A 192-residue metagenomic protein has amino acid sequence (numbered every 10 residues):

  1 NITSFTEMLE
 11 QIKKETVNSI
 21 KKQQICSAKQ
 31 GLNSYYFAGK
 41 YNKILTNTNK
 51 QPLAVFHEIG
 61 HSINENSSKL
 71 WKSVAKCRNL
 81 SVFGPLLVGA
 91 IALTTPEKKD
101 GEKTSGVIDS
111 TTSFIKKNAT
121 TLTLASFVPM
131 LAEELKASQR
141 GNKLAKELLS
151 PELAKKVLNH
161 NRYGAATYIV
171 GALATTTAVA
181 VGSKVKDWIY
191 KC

Functional and structural regions predicted by a protein language model:
N1-P52: Auxiliary, metal-adjacent structural segments of Zn-dependent hydrolase domains
I25, H57, E134-S138: Hydrophobic alpha-helical segments
Y35-Y36, K43, F56, S138-G141 (+1 more regions): Generic hydrophobic/packing signal
Y35-Y36, Y41, H57, Y163 (+2 more regions): Sequence-level detector for tyrosine residue identity
K50-S67: Active-site recognition of the HExxH zinc-binding catalytic motif
W71-K72: ATP-binding/phosphotransfer module of carbohydrate and carboxylate kinases, centering on a glycine-rich
L80-L135, Q139, L144-C192: Long, well-structured alpha-helical subdomains associated with metal-dependent extracellular/ecto-lumenal hydrolases
